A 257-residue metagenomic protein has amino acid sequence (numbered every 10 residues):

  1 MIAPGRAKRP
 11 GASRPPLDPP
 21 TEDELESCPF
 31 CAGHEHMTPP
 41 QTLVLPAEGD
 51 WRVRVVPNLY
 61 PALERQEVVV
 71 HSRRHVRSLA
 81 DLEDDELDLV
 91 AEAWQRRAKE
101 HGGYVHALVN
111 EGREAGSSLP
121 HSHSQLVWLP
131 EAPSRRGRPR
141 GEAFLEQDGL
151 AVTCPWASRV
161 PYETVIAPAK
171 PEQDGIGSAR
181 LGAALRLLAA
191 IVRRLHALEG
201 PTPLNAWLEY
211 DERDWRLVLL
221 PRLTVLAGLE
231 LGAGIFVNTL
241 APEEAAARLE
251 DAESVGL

Functional and structural regions predicted by a protein language model:
M1-H121, Q125-G175, A179, V192-L257: Active-site microenvironments that recognize anionic phosphate/pyrophosphate groups
